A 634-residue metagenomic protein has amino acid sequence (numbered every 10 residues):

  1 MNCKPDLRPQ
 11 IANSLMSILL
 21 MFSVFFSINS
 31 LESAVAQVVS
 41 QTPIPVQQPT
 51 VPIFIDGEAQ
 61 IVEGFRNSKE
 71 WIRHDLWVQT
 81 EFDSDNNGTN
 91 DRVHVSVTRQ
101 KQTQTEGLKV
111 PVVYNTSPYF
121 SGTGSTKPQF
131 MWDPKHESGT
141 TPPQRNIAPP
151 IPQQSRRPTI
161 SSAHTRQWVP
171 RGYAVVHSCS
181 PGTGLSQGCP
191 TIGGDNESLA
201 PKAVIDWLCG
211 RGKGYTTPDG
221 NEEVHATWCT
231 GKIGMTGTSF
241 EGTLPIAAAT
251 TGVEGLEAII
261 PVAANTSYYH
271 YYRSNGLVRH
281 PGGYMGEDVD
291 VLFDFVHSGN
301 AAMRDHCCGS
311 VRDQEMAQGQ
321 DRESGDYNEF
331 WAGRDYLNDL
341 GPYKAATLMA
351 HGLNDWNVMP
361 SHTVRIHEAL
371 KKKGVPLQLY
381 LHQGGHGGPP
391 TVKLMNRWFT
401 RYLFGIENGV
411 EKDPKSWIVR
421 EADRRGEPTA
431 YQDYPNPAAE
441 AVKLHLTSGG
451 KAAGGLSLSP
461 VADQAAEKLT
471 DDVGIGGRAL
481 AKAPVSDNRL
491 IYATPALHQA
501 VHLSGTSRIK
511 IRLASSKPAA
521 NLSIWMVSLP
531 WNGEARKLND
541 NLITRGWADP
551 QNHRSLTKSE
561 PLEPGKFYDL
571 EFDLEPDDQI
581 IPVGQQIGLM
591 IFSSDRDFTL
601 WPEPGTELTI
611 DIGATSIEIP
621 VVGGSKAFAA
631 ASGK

Functional and structural regions predicted by a protein language model:
S14-S30: Bacterial N-terminal signal peptides
A36-S138, I151-Q153, S162-H164, G454-A479 (+1 more regions): Catalytic-loop region of hydrolases
V38-T50, G57-V62, Y380, P389-K634: C-terminal, loop-rich substrate-recognition/catalytic regions characterized by aromatic stacking residues
P43-I55, V62-F65, E81-S84, G88-N90 (+8 more regions): Accessory cap/linker subdomain of secreted extracellular hydrolases
V169-L185: Conserved alpha/beta-hydrolase
Y343, M349-H351, D355: Short beta-strand/loop motif that positions the catalytic acidic residue of the alpha/beta-hydrolase fold
W356-H362: Conserved alpha/beta-hydrolase "acid-adjacent" motif
L370-G387: Catalytic histidine neighborhood in serine/cysteine hydrolases with alpha/beta-hydrolase-type architecture
